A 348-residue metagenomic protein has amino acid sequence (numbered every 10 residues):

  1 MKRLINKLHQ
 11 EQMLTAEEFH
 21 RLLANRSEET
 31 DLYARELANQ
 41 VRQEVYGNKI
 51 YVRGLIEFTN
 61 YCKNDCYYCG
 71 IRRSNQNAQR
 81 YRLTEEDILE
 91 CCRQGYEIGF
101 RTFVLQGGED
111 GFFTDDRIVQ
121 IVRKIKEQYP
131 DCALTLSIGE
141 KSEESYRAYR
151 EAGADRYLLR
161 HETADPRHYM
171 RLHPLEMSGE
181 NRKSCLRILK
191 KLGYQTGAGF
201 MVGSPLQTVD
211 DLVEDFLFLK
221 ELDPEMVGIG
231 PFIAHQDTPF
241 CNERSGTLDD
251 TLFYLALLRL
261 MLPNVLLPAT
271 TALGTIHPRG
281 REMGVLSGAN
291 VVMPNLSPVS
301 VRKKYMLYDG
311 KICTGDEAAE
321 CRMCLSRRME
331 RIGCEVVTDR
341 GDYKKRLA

Functional and structural regions predicted by a protein language model:
M1-E28, Y96, K220, M226-A348: Auxiliary Fe-S-binding modules of radical SAM enzymes
E11, A38, C66, L105 (+5 more regions): Conserved, mostly hydrophobic/aromatic
Y46-D87: Canonical Radical SAM [4Fe-4S] cluster-binding loop centered on the CxxxCxxC motif and its immediate flanking residues
R53-I56, Q76, V104-D115, R167 (+2 more regions): Glycine-rich, proline-tolerant flexible connector loops at the mouths of alpha/beta enzymes
I56-F58, E109-G111, I138-S142, T163-D165 (+5 more regions): Active-site-proximal loop/turn and secondary-structure-junction residues that shape catalytic pockets, frequently
R73-L89, G95-D116, V122, K126-L186 (+2 more regions): Core AdoMet radical
F113-I138, M177-Q195, E243-V265, E317-M329: Alpha-helix-loop-beta-strand connector modules within alpha/beta enzyme cores
S142-Y149, P205-F218, T275-L286: Catalytic cores of alpha/beta
